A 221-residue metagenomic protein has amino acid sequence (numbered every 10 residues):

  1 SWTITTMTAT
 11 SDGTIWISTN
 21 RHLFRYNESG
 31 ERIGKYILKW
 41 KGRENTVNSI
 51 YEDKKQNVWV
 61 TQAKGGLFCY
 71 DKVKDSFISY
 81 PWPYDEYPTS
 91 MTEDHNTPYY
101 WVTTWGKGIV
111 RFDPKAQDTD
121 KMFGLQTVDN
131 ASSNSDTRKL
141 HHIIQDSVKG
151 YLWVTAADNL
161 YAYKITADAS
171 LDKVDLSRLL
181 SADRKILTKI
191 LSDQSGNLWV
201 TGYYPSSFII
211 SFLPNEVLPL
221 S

Functional and structural regions predicted by a protein language model:
S1-S221: Carboxylate-rich, polar loop motifs that coordinate divalent cations or form catalytic acidic clusters
